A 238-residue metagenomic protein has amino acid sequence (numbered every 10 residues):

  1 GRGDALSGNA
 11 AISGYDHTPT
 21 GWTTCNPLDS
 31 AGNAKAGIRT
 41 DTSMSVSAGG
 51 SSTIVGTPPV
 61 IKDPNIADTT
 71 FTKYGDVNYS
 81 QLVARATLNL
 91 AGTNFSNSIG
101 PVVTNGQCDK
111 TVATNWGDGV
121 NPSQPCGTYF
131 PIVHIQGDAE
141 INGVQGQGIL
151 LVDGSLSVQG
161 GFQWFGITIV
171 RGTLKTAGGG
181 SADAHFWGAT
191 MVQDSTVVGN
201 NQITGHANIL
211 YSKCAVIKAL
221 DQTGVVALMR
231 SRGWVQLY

Functional and structural regions predicted by a protein language model:
G1-Y238: Primarily marks folded extracellular/lumenal domains of secretory and cell-surface proteins
